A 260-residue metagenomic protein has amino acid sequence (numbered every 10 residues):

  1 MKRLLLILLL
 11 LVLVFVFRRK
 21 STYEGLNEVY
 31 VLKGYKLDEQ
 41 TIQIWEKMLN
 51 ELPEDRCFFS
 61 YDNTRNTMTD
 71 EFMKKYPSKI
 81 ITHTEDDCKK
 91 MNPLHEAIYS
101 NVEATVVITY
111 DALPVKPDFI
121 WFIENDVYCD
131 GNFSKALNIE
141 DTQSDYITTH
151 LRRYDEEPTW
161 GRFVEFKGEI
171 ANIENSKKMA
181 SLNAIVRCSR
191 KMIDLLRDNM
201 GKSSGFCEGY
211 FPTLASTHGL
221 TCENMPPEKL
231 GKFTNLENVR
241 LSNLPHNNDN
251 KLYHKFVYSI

Functional and structural regions predicted by a protein language model:
M1-N27: Intrinsically disordered, compositionally biased terminal peptides
L26-E28, E51-F59: Short loop->beta transition adjacent to catalytic acidic/histidine clusters or analogous donor-positioning motifs
V29-L37: A conserved hydrophobic helix/loop-capping motif in glycosyltransferases and polysaccharide synthases
L37-E51: Short, well-formed alpha-helical segments that are part of the catalytic scaffolds of diverse glycosyltransferases
Y61-P117: Active-site-proximal specificity loops/subdomain of glycosyltransferases
P117-D126: Short beta-strand-to-loop acidic/aromatic patch adjacent to the donor-nucleotide binding site
Y128-T213: Conserved catalytic core of nucleotide-sugar-dependent glycosyltransferases
L196-I260: C-terminal catalytic/acceptor-binding lobe
